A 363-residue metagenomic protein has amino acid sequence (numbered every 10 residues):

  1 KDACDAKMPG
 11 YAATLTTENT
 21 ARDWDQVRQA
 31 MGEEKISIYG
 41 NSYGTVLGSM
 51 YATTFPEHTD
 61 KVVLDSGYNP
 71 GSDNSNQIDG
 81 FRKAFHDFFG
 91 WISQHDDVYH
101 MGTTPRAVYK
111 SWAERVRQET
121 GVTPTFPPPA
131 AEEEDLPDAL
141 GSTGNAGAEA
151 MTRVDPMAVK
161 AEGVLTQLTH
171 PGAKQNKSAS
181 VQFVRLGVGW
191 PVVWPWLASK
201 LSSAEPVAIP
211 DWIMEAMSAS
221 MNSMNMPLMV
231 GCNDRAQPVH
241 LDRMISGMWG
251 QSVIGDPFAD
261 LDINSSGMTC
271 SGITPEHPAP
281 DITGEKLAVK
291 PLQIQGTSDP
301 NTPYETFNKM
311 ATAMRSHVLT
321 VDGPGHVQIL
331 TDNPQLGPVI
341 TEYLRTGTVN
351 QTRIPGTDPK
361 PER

Functional and structural regions predicted by a protein language model:
R22, G40-A52: Glycine-rich nucleophile elbow surrounding the catalytic serine of serine-hydrolase chemistry
G32-S42: Alpha/beta-hydrolase fold nucleophile elbow
I38-G40, D65, I294: Short beta-strand immediately N-terminal to the catalytic nucleophile in serine-hydrolase-like folds
A52-W112, S199-S203: A catalytic-pocket lid/entrance helix-loop region that shapes and gates access to the active site across common
W112-K286: Alpha/beta-hydrolase fold active-site neighborhood
K286-L287, L292-Q295: Short beta-strand/loop motif that positions the catalytic acidic residue of the alpha/beta-hydrolase fold
P300-E305: Conserved alpha/beta-hydrolase "acid-adjacent" motif
P324-G337: Catalytic histidine-centered segment of alpha/beta-hydrolase-like enzymes
